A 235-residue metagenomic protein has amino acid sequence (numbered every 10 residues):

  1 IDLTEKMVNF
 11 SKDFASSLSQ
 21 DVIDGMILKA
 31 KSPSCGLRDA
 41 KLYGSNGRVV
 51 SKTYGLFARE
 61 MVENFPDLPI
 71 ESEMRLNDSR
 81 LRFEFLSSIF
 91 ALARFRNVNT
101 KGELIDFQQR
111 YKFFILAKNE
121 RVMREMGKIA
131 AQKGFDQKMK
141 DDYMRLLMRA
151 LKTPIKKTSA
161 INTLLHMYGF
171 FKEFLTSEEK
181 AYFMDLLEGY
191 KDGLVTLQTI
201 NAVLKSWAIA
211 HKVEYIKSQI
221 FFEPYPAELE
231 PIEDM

Functional and structural regions predicted by a protein language model:
D2-K6, V49, T53, K118 (+1 more regions): Catalytic cores of large soluble enzymes that bind and process phosphate-bearing ligands
D2-Q20: Glycine-rich anion/phosphate-binding loops
F14-F95: Internal, conserved structured core segments that host functional sites
R59, P69-M235: Acidic, Ser/Pro/Thr-rich low-complexity regulatory regions and the short amphipathic helical interaction modules they
